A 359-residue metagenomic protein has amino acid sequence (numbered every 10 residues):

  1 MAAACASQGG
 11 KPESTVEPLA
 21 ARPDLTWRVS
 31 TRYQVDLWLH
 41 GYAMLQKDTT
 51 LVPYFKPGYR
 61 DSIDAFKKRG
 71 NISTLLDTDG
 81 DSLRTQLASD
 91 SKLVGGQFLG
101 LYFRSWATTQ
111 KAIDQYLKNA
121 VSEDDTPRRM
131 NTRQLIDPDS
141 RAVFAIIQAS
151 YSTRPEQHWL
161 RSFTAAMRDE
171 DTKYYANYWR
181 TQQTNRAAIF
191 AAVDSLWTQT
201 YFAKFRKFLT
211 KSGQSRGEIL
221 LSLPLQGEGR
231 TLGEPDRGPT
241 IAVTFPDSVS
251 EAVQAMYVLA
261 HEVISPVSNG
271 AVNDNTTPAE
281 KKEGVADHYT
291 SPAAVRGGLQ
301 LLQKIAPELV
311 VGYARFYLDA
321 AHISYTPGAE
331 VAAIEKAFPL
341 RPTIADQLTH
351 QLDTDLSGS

Functional and structural regions predicted by a protein language model:
A2-A4: C-terminal motif of bacterial Sec signal peptides marking the signal peptidase cleavage site
A6-Q8: Bacterial signal peptide processing site
K11-R133, S324-P327, V331-D353, S357: N-terminal mature-domain "stem" immediately C-terminal to a signal peptide or N-terminal signal-anchor/transmembrane
Y175-D236, E308: Auxiliary, metal-adjacent structural segments of Zn-dependent hydrolase domains
Q226-Q254: Active-site scaffold of zinc-dependent metalloenzymes
V253-D274, V295-R296: Active-site recognition of the HExxH zinc-binding catalytic motif
N269-A294: Post-HEXXH active-site segment of zinc metalloproteases
Q303-P327: Short helix/loop segments within enzyme catalytic domains that coordinate or immediately flank catalytic cofactors
